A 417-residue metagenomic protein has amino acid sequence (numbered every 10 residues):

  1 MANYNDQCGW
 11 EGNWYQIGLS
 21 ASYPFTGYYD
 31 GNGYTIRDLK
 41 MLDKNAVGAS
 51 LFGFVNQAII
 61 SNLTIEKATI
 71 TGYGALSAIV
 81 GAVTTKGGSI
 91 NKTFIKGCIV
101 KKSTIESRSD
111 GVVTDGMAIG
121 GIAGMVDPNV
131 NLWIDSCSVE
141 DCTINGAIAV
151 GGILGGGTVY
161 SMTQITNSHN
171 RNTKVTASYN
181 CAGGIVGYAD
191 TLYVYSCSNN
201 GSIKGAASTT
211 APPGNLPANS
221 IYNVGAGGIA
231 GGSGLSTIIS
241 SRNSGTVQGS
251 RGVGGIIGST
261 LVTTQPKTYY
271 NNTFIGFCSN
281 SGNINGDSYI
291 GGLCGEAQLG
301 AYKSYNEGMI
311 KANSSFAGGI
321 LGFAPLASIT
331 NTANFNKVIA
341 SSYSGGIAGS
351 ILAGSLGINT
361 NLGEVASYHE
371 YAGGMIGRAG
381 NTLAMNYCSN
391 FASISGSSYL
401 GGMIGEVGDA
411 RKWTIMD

Functional and structural regions predicted by a protein language model:
M1-D417: Surface-exposed repetitive/solenoidal architectures
